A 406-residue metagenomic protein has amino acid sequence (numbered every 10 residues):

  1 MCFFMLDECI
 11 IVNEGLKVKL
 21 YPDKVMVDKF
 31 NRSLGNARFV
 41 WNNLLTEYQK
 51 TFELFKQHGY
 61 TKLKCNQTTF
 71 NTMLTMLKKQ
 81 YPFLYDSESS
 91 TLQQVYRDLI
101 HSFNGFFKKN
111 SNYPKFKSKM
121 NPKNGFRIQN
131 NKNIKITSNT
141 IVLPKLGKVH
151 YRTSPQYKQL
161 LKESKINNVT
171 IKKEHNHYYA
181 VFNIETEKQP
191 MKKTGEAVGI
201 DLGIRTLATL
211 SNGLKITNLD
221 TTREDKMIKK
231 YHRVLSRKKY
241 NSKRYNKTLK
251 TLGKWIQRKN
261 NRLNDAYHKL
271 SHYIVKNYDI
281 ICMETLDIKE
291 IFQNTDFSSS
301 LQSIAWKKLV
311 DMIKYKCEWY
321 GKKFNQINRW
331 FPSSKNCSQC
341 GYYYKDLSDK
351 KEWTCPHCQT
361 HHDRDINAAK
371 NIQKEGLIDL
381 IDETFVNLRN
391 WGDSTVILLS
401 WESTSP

Functional and structural regions predicted by a protein language model:
M1-C9, N13, S299-S300, I304-P406: Positively charged, low-complexity nucleic-acid-binding target-recognition regions
C2-L92: Gly/serine-rich nucleotide phosphate-binding loop at the start of the catalytic core of nucleotide/ADP-ribose-handling
K50-Y81, K165-N168, E174-V310, I381-P406: Substrate-contacting helices/loops that form the catalytic groove of nucleic-acid and nucleotide-polymer processing
C65-K172, S303: Acidic carboxylate diad motif detector
T137, E174-H175, S211-L214, C340 (+1 more regions): Short acidic-glycine loop/turn motifs at beta-strand connectors
S138-P144, Y178-F182, W353-T354: Generic recognition of long tandem-repeat/solenoid scaffolds
P144-S164, K192-G195, L214-T222, H362-R364: Short amphipathic beta-strand/extended segments with alternating polar/hydrophobic composition
